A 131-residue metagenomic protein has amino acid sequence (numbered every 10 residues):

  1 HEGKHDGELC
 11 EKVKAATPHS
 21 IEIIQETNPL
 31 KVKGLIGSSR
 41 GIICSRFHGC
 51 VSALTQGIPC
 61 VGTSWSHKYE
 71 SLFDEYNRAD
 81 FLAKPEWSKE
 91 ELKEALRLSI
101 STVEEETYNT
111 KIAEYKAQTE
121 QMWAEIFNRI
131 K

Functional and structural regions predicted by a protein language model:
H1-K131: Active-site anion-handling motifs in enzyme catalytic cores
